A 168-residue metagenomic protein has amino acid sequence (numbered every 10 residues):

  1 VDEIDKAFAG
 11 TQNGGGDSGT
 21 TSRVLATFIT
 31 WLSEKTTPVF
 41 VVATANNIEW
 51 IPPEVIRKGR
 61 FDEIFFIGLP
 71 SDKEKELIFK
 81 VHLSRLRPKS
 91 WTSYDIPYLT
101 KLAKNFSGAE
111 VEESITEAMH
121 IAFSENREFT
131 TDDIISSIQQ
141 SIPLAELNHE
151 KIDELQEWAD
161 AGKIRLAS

Functional and structural regions predicted by a protein language model:
V1-T100, F106: Walker A/P-loop NTP-binding motif of AAA+ ATPase domains
P97-S114, S124-S168: C-terminal engagement/docking regions of AAA+ P-loop ATPases
I121: Cytosolic catalytic regions of ATP/NTP-dependent phosphoryl-transfer enzymes
